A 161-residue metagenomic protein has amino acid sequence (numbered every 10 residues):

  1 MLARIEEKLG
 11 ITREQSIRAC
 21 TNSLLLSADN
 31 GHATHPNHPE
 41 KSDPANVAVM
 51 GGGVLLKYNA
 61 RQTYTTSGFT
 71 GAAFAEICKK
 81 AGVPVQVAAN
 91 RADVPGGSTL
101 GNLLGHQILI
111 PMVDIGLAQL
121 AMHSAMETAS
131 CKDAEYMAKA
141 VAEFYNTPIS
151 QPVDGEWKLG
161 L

Functional and structural regions predicted by a protein language model:
M1-K8, I77-A81, A140-P148: Generic, well-ordered alpha-helical scaffold segments in large soluble proteins
M1-N46, I149-G155, L159: Acidic/histidine-rich catalytic neighborhood of metal-dependent amide-processing enzymes
G31-M126, P148, P152: Active-site-adjacent substrate-binding region of metalloamidase/peptidase-like peptide-processing proteins
L117-L161: His/Asp/Glu-rich mid-to-C-terminal helical/loop segments that flank catalytic regions of hydrolases
